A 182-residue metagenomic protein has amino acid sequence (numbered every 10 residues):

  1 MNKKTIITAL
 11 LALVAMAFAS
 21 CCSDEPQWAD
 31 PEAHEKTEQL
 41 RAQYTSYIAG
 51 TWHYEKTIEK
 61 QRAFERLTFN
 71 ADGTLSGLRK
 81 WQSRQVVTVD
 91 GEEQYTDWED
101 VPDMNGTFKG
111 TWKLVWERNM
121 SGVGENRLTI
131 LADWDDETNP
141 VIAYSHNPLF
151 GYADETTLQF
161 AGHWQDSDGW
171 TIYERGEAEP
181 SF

Functional and structural regions predicted by a protein language model:
M1-T5, W112: Positively charged n-region of N-terminal signal peptides that target proteins for export
I6-M16: Sec-dependent N-terminal signal peptides
A17-C21: C-terminal motif of bacterial Sec signal peptides marking the signal peptidase cleavage site
W28-H53, T68, F182: N-terminal helix-cap/turn-to-beta initiation motif at the start of protein domains
W28-K36, Y95, D100-N119, E155-F182: Edge beta-strand at a domain terminus
E55-E59, E65, G77-R84, A132-W134 (+1 more regions): Beta-turn initiation residues at beta-strand->coil junctions
R62-E125: N-terminal glycine/threonine-rich, aromatic-flanked beta-hairpin/loop signature
G124-L149: An anionic, turn-rich surface loop/hairpin at beta-sheet edges that serves as a generic interaction/coordination patch
